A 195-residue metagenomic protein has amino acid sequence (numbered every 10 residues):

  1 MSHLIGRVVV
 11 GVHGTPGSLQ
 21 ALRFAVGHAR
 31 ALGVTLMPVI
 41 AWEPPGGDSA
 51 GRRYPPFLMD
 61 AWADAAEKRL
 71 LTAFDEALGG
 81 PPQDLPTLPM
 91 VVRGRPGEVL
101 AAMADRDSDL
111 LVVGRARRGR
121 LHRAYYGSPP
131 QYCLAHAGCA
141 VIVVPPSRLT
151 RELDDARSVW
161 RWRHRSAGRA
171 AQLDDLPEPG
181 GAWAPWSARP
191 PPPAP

Functional and structural regions predicted by a protein language model:
S2, A104-R106, L134: A short, aliphatic-rich alpha-helical micro-motif
S2-P56, P146, T150, R157-P195: Small/aliphatic-rich secondary-structure junction motif
M37-V39, L88-V92, I142-V144: General small-molecule cofactor/ligand-binding pocket signal
P56-R69: A short acidic, glycine-rich active-site loop that binds or catalyzes chemistry on phosphate/adenosine moieties
G80-L88: A short helix-to-beta-strand connector/capping loop
V91-V99: Charged docking surfaces used in two-component/phosphorelay signaling
L110-Y132, T150-R151: Glycine-rich, Arg-bearing micro-motifs that act as flexible, cationic patches
P129, A137-G138: Short, structured coil segments at secondary-structure junctions
